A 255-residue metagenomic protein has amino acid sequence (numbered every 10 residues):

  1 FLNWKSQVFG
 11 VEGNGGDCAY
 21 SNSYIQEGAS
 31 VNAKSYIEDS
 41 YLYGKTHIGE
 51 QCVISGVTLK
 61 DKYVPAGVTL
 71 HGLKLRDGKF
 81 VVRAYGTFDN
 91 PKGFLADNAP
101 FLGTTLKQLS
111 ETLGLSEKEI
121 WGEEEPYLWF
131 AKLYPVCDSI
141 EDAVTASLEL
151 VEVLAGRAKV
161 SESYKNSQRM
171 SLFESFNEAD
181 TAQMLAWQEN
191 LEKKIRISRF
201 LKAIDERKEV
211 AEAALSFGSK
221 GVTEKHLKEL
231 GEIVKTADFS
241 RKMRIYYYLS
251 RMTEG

Functional and structural regions predicted by a protein language model:
F1-G255: Left-handed beta-helix
